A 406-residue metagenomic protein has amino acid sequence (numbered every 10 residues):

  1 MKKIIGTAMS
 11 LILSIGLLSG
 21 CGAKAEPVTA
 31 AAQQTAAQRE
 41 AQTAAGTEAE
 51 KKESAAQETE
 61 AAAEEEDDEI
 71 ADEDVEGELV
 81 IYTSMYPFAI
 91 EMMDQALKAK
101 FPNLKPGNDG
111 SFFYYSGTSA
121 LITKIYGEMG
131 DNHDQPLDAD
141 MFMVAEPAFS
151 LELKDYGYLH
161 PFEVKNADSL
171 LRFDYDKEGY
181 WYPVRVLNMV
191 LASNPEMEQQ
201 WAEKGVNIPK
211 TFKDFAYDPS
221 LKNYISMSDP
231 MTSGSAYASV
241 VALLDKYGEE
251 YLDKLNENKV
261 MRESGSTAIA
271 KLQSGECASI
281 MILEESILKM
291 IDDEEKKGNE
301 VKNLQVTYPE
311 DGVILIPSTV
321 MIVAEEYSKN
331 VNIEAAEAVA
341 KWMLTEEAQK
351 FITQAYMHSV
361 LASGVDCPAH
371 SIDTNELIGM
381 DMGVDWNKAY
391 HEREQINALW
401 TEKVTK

Functional and structural regions predicted by a protein language model:
S19-A30: Bacterial lipoprotein signal-peptidase II cleavage site
E65-L151: Early extracytoplasmic/lumenal segment of secretory-pathway proteins
I81-M85, K177-V186, S193-P195, W201-E203 (+3 more regions): Short beta-strand->loop
G130-F142, H160-A192: A structural signal for short loop-to-beta-strand junctions that line the ligand-binding cleft of periplasmic/secreted
S169-D174, V186-L187, L252-L255, M261-R262 (+1 more regions): Periplasmic-binding protein-like
A192-M197, V241-L244, I316-N332, F351-A355: A bilobed periplasmic-binding-protein/Venus flytrap-type ligand-binding module shared by bacterial periplasmic
V241-T307: Ligand-binding pocket segment of bilobal, Venus flytrap-like solute-binding proteins
V323-V384: Mature extracytoplasmic/periplasmic domains
